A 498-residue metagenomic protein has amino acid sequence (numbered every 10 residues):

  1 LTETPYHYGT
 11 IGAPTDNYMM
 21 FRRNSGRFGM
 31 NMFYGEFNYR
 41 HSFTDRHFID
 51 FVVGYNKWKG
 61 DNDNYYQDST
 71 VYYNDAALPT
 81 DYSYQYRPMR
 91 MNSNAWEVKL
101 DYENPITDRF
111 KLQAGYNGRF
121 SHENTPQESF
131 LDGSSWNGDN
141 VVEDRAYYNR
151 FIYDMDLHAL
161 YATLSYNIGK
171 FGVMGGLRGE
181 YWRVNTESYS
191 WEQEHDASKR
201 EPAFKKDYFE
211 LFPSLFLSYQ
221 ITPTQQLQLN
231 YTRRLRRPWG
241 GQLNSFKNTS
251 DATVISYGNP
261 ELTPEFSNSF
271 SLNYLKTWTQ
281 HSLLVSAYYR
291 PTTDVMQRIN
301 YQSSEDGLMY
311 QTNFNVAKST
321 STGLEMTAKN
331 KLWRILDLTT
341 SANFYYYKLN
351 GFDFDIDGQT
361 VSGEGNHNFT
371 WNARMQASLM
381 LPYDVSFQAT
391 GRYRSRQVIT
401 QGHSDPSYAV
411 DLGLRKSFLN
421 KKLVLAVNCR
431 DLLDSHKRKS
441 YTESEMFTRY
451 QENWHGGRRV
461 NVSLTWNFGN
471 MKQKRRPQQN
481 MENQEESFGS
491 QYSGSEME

Functional and structural regions predicted by a protein language model:
L1, H41, Y55-D61, G118-H122 (+11 more regions): Transmembrane beta-strands of outer-membrane beta-barrel pores
T4-M20, Q67-Y84, H122-R150, E187 (+4 more regions): Surface-exposed loop/turn segments flanking beta-strands in extracellular/periplasmic regions
G35-H41, V98-N104, L160-Y166, L215-Y219 (+8 more regions): Residues on the lipid-exposed face of transmembrane beta-strands in outer-membrane beta-barrel proteins
R46-I49, R109-L112, K170-V173, T224-L227 (+6 more regions): Repeated loop/turn-to-beta-strand initiation elements of outer-membrane beta-barrel proteins
A95-K99, V142-Y148, Y257-N259, T263 (+4 more regions): Outer membrane beta-barrel strand-and-loop segments of large Gram-negative receptors, especially TonB-dependent
L112-T224, F354: Signature of Gram-negative outer-membrane beta-barrel scaffolds
R183, P223-S269, Y289-Q311, R430-E445: Surface-exposed extracellular loop regions of Gram-negative outer-membrane beta-barrel proteins, predominantly
L215, N366-E498: Conserved C-terminal beta-signal and adjacent last beta-strands/turns of outer-membrane beta-barrel proteins
